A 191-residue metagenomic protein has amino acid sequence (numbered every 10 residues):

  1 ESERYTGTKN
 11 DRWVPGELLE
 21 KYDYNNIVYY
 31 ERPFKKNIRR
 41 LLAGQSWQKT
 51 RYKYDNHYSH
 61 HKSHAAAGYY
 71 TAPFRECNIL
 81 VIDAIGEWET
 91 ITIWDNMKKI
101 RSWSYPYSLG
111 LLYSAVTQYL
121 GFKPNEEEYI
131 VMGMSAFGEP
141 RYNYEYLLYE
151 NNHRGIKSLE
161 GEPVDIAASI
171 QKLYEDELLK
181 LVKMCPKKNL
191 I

Functional and structural regions predicted by a protein language model:
E1-I191: Short acidic/glycine-rich loops and adjacent helix/strand connectors that line catalytic pockets where negatively
